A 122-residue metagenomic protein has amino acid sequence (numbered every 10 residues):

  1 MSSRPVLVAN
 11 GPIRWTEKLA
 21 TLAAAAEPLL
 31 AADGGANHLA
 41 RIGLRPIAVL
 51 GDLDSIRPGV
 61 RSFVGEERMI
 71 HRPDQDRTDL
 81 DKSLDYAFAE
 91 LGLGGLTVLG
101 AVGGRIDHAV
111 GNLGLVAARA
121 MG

Functional and structural regions predicted by a protein language model:
M1-R61: N-terminal beta-strand-loop-alpha-helix module at the start of alpha/beta ligand-binding or catalytic domains
G11-I13, A101-I106: Short glycine-rich anion-binding loops that position phosphate/pyrophosphate groups of nucleotides and phosphorylated
A26, G92-L93: Short, high-confidence coil segments that cap the C-terminus of an alpha-helix and link into the following beta-strand
R68-I70, L96-A101: Short glycine-rich or small-residue beta-strand-to-loop segments that form or flank ligand, phosphate, metal/Fe-S
M69-G92: Short phosphate-binding loop-to-helix
I106-A117: Short Gly/Thr/Asp-enriched flexible loops that form oxyanion-binding sites at enzyme active sites
A118-G122: Short, acidic/small-residue loops that bind anionic groups at enzyme active sites
